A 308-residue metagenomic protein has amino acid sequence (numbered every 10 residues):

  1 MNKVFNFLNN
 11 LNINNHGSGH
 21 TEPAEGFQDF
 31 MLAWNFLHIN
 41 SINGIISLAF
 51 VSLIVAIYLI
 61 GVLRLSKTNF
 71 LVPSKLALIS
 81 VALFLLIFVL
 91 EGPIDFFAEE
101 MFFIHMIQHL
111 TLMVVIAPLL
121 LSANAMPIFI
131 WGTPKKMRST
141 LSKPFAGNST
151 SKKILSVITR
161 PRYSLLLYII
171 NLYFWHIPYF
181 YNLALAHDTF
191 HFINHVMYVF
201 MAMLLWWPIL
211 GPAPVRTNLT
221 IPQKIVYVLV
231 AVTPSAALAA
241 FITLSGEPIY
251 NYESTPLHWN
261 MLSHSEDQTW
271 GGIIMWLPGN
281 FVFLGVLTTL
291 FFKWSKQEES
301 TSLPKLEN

Functional and structural regions predicted by a protein language model:
N2-N308: Alpha-helical membrane segments of multi-pass proteins
